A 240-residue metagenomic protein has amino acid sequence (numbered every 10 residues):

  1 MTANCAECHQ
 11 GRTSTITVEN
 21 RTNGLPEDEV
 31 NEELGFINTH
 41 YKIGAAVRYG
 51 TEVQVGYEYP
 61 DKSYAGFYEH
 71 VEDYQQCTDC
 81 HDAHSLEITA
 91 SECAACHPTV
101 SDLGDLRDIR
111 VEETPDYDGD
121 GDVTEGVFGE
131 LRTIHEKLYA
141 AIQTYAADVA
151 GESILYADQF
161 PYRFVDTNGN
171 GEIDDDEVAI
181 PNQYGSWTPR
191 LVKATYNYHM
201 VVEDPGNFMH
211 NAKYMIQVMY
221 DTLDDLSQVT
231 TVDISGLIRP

Functional and structural regions predicted by a protein language model:
M1-P240: C-type cytochrome heme-c attachment and multiheme electron-transfer modules
